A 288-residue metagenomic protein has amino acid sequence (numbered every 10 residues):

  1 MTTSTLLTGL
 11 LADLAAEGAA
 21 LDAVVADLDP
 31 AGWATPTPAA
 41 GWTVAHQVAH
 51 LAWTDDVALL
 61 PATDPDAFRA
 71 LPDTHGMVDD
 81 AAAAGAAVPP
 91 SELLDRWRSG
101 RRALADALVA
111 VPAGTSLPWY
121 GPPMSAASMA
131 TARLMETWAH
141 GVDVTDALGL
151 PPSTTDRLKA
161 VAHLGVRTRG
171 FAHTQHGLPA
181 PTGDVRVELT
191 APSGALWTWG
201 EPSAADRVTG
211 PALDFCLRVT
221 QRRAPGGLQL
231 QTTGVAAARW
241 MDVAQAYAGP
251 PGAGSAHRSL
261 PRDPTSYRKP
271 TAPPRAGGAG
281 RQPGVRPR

Functional and structural regions predicted by a protein language model:
M1-G9, D56-A110, P152, R157-L158: Short, helix-capping/interhelical loops that line the mouth of catalytic, cofactor-, or ligand-binding pockets
T2-A45, A49, A58: An N-terminal domain-cap segment
G18, L51, D55, R101 (+1 more regions): Short amphipathic alpha-helical/adjacent loop interface patches that line ligand and macromolecule-binding sites
G32-D73, W119-Q175, F215: Short, contiguous alpha-helical
G85-D146: Contiguous mid-protein beta-loop-alpha structural module that forms a pocket-lining wall or clamp of enzyme active
L178-L217: Glycine/small-residue-rich hydrophobic helix-like segments
A204-K269, G284-R288: C-terminal interaction segments
K269-Q282: Positively charged N-terminal leader segments that act as targeting/secretion signals
